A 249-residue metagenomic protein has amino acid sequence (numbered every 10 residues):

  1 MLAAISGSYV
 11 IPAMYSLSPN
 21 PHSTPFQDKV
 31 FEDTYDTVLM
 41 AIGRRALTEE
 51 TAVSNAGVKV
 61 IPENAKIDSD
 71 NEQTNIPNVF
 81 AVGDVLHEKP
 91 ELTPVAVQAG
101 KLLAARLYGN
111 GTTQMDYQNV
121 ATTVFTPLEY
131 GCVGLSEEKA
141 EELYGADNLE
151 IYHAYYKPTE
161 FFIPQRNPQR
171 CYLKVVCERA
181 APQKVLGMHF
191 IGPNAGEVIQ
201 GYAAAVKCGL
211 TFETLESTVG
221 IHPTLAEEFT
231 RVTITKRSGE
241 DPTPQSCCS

Functional and structural regions predicted by a protein language model:
M1, I5-G7, L135-K139: N-terminal glycine-rich dinucleotide-binding loop that anchors FAD/FMN and/or NAD(P) in oxidoreductases
A3, G7-E32, V38: Conserved beta-strand-loop-beta-strand element in the redox core of flavoprotein oxidoreductases
Y9, K59, D147-E150: Conserved beta-strand segments of alpha/beta enzyme cores
S18-P19, I76, N167-R170: A short, glycine/Asx- and small/polar-enriched loop/turn that sits immediately N-terminal to a beta-strand
D33-G109, G201: FAD-site-proximal beta/loop scaffold in flavoenzymes
P94-Y117, A146-N148, V206-F212: Internal hydrophobic alpha-helix adjacent to the cofactor/substrate pocket in enzyme cavities
T113-E129: Flexible, acidic loop-helix segments that line cofactor/substrate-binding pockets
F125-S136, E141-S249: Flexible, glycine-rich terminal cap/loop adjacent to redox cofactors in electron-transfer oxidoreductases
